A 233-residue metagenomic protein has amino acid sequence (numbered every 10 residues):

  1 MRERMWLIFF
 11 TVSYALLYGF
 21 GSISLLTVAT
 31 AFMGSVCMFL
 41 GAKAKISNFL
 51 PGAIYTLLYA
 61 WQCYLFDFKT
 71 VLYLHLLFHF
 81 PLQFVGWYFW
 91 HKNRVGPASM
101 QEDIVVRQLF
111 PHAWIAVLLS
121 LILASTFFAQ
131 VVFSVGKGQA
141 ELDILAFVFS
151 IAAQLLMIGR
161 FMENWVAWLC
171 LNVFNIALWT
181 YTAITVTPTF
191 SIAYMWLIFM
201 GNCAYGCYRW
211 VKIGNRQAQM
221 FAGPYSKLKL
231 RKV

Functional and structural regions predicted by a protein language model:
M1-I8, L109-A116: N-terminal membrane topogenic signal
E3, S22-T30, I46-P51, T70-H75 (+3 more regions): Short, aromatic-rich membrane-interface segments at the entry and exit of alpha-helical transmembrane domains
I8-L16, A31-C37, I54-A60, V148-Q154 (+1 more regions): Hydrophobic, membrane-inserted alpha-helices
Y14-L25, A42-K43: Short, hydrophobic transmembrane alpha-helix segments
G41-K92: Hydrophobic/aromatic-rich structural module bridging two neighboring secondary-structure elements via a short loop
W61-L72, Q130-Q139, Y181-S191: Helix-coil boundary and interhelical linker segments in multi-pass alpha-helical membrane proteins
L123-A140, I144-E163: Alpha-helical transmembrane segments in multipass membrane proteins, preferentially the mid-helix core
L155-R231: C-terminal transmembrane-bundle signature of multipass membrane proteins, characterized by strong activation on
